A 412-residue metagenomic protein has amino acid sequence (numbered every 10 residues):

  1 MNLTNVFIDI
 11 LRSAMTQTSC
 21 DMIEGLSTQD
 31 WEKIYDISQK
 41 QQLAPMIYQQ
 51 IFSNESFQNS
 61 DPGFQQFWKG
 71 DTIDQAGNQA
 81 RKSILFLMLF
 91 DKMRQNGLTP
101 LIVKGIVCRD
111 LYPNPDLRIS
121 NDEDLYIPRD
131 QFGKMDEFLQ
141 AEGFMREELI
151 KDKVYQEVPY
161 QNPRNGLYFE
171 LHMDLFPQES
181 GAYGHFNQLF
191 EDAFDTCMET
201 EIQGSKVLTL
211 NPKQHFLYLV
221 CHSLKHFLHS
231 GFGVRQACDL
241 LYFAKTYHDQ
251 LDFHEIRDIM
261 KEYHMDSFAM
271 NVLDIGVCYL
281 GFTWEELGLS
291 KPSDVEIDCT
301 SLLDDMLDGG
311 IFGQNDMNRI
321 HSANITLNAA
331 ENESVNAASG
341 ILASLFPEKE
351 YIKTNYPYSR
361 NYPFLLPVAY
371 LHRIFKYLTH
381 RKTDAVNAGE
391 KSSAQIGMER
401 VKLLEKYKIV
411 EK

Functional and structural regions predicted by a protein language model:
M1-N121, I127-K412: Conserved NTP-donor binding/palm subdomain of two-metal-ion nucleotidyltransferases/polymerases, i.e., the charged
